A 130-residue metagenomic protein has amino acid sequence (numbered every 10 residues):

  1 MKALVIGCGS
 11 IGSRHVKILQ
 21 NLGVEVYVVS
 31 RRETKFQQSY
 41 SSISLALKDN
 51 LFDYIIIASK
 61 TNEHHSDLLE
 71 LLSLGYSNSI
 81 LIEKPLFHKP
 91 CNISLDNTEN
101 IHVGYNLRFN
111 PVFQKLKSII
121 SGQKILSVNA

Functional and structural regions predicted by a protein language model:
M1, V24, Q37, N78 (+2 more regions): A structural micro-motif
M1-Q37, Y54: N-terminal Rossmann-like dinucleotide-binding module
G7, I56-S59, G104-Y105: Small/polar loops that bind or transfer phosphate-bearing groups
S13, K17, H65-L69, Q114: Alpha-helical elements of the RecA-like P-loop NTPase motor core of helicases
K17-N21, L69, S73, S118: Short, well-ordered alpha-helices that flank and scaffold nucleotide-derived cofactor binding pockets
V26-V28, S77-E83, H102: Short hydrophobic/aromatic-enriched beta-strand-loop microsegments
Q38-L95: Beta-loop-alpha module in the N-terminal Rossmann-like domain of NAD(P)-dependent dehydrogenases, especially those
N62, L86-A130: A contiguous active-site-proximal alpha/beta segment in oxidoreductase catalytic domains
